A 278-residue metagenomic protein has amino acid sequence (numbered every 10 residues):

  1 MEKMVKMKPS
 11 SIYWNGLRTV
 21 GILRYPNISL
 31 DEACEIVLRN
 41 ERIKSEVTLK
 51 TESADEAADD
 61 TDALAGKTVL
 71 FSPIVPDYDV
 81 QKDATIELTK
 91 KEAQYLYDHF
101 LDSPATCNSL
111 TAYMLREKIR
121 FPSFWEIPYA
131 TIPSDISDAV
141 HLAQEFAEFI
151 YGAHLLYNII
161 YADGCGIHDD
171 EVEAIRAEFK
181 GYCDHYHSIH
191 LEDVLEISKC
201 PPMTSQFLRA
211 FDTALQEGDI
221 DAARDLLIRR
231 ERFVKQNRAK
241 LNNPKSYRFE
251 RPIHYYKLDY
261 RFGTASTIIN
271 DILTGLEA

Functional and structural regions predicted by a protein language model:
M1-A278: Non-catalytic recognition/regulatory regions in large multidomain proteins
